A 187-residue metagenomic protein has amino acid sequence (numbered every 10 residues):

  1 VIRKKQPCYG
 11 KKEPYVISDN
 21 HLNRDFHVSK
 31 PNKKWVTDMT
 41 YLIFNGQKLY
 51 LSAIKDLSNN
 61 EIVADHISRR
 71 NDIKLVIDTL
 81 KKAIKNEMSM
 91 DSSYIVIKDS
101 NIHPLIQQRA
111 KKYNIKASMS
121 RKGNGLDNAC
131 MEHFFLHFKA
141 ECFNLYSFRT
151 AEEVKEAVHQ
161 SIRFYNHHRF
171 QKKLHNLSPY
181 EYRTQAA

Functional and structural regions predicted by a protein language model:
V1-A187: Charged DNA-binding/catalytic regions of mobile-element recombinases
